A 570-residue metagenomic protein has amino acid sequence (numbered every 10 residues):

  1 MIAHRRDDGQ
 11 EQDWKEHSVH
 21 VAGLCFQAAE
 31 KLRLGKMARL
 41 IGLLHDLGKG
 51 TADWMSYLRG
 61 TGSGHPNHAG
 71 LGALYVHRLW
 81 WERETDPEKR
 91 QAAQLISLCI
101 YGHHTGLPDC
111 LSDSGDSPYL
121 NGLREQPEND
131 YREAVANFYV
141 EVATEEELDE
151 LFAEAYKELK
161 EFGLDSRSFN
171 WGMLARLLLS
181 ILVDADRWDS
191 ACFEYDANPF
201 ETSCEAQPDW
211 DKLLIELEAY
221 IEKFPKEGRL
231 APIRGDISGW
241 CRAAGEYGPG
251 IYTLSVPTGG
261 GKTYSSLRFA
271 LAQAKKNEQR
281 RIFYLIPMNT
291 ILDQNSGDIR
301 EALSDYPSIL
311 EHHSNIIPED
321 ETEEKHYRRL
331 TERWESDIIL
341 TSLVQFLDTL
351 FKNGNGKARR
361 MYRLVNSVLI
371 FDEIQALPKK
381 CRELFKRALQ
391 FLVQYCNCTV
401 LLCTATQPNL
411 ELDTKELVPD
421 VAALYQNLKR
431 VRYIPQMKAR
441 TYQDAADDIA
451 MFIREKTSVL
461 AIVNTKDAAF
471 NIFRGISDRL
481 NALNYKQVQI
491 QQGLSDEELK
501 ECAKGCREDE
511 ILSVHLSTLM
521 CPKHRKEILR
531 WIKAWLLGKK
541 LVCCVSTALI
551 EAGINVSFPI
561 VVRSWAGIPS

Functional and structural regions predicted by a protein language model:
M1-E216: Accessory nucleic-acid engagement/destabilization modules that flank
H4-D8, L310-E324, N464-D467, I490-D496 (+2 more regions): Conserved helicase motor
R59-A69, I511-K526, L537-S570: Conserved RecA-like helicase motor core of SF1/SF2 enzymes
G248-A270: Walker A/P-loop
R281-N295, F452-R479: Conserved strand-helix element at the start of the C-terminal RecA-like helicase core
T290-E321, L480-Y485: Conserved helix-turn-beta segment of the N-terminal RecA-like "Helicase ATP-binding" lobe in SF1/SF2 helicases
D305-F351: Inter-Walker segment of RecA-like/P-loop motor cores
T399, C403-R454: Interdomain hinge/linker at the junction between the two RecA-like core domains of SF2 helicases
